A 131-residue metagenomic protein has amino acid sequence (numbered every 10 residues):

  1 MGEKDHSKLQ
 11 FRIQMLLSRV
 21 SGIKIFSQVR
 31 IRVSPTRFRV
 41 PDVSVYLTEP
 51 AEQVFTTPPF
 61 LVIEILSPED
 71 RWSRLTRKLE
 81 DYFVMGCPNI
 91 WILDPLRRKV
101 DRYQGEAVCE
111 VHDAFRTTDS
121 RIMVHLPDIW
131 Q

Functional and structural regions predicted by a protein language model:
M1-Q131: Gly/Pro/Ser/Thr-rich low-complexity, intrinsically disordered segments predominantly at protein N-termini
